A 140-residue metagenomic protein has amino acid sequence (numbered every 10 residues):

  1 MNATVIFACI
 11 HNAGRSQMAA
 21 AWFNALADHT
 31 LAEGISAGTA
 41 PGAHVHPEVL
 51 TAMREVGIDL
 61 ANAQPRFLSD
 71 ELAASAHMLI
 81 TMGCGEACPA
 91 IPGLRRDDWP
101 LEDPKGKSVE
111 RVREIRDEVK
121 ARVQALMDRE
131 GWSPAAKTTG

Functional and structural regions predicted by a protein language model:
M1-S69: Conserved active-site segments centered on acidic
A3, I80, K137-T138: Intrinsically disordered/low-complexity terminal segments and short unstructured peptides
N12, M53, L79-I80, V119: Conserved small-residue
A20, A32, P47-L50, S75 (+3 more regions): Surface-exposed beta-strand edges and their flanking turn/coil or helix-capping segments
W22, V49, Q64, L72 (+5 more regions): Solvent-exposed, flexible loop/coil residues
G42-H44, A73, E102-K107: A short acidic, often aromatic-flanked loop/helix-cap motif at beta-alpha or helix-coil junctions that lines enzyme
A63-P92, D98: Mid-chain, well-packed structural core segment of small domains
C84-G140: Phosphate-binding/catalytic loops
